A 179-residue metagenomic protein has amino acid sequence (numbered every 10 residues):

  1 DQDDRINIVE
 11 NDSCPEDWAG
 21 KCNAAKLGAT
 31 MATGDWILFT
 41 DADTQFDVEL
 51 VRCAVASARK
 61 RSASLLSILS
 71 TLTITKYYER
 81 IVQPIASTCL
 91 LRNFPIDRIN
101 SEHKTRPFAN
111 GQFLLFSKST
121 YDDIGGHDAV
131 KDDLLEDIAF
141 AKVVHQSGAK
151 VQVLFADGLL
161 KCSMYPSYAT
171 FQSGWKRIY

Functional and structural regions predicted by a protein language model:
D1-P15: Acidic donor-binding segment of Leloir-type glycosyltransferases
N11, T40-A42: Catalytic metal- and UDP-sugar-binding loop of GT-A-like glycosyltransferases, i.e., residues flanking the conserved
C14-N23, D133-L134: A short, glycine-/small-residue-rich helix N-cap motif at loop->alpha-helix starts within glycosyltransferase
A25, I37: Short aromatic/hydrophobic "clamp" motif used to bind/position activated sugar donors
T33-D35, N110-I124: Conserved nucleotide-sugar donor-binding and metal-coordinating catalytic region shared by glycosyltransferases
A42-S57: Acidic donor-binding/catalytic loop of UDP-sugar-dependent glycosyltransferases, especially processive GT2
A58, L65-L91, S119-D122, H127-Y179: Catalytic donor/gating beta->alpha subdomain of glycosyltransferases that bind UDP-sugars
L72-I74, P95-L115, A156-S163: A recurrent flexible, glycine/aromatic-enriched loop bordering the glycosyltransferase active site that acts as
